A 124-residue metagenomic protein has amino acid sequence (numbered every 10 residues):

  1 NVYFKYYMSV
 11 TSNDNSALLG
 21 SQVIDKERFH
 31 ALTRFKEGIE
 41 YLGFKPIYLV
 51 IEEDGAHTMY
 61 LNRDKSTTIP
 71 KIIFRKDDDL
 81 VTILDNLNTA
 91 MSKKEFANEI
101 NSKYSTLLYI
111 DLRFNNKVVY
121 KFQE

Functional and structural regions predicted by a protein language model:
N1-E124: Charged, solvent-exposed interaction patches on well-folded alpha/beta domains that mediate macromolecular contacts
